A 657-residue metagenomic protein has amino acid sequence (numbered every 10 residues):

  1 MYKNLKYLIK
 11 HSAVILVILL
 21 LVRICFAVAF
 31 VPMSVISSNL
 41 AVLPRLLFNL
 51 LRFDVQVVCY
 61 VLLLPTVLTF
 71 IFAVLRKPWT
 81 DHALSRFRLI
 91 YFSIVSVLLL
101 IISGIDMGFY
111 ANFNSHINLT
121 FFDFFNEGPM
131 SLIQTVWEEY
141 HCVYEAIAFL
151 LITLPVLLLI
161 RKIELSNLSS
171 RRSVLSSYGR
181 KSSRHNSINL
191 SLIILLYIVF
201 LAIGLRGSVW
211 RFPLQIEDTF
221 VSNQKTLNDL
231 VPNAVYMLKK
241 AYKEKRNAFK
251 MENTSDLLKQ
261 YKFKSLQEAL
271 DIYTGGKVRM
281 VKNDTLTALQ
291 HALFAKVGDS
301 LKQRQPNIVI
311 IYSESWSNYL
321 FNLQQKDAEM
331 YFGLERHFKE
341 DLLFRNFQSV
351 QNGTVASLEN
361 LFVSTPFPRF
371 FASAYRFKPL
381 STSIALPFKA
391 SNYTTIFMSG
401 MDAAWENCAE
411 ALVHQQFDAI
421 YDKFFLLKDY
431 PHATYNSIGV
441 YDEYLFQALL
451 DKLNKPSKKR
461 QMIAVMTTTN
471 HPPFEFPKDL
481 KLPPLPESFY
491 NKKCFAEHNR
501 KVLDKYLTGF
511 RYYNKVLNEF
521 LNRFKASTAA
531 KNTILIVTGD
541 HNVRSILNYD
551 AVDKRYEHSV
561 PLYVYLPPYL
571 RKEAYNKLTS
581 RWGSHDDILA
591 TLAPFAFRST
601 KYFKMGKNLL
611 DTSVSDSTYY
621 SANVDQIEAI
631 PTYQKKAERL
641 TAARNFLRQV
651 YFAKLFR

Functional and structural regions predicted by a protein language model:
Y2-E252: Transmembrane and membrane-interface helices of multi-pass, inner-membrane envelope-modifying transferases
K3, A41-V42, E127-S131, H141 (+8 more regions): Generic alpha-helical secondary structure signal
K6, R45-F48, L68, I102 (+12 more regions): Generic detector of well-ordered alpha-helical segments enriched in charged/polar residues, highlighting helical
N39, P44, C59, S265 (+3 more regions): Intrinsic-disorder/low-complexity, polar/charged segments
V57, T80, N114, Q134 (+10 more regions): Glycine-centered secondary-structure boundary/capping sites
T80-A83, I216, F249-Q260, S373-F377 (+1 more regions): Short alpha-helical "patches" and their helix-cap loops
Q224-L227, V231-K296, R304-Q305, K339 (+1 more regions): The feature marks either
T274-R657: Solvent-exposed soluble domains appended to multi-pass membrane proteins
